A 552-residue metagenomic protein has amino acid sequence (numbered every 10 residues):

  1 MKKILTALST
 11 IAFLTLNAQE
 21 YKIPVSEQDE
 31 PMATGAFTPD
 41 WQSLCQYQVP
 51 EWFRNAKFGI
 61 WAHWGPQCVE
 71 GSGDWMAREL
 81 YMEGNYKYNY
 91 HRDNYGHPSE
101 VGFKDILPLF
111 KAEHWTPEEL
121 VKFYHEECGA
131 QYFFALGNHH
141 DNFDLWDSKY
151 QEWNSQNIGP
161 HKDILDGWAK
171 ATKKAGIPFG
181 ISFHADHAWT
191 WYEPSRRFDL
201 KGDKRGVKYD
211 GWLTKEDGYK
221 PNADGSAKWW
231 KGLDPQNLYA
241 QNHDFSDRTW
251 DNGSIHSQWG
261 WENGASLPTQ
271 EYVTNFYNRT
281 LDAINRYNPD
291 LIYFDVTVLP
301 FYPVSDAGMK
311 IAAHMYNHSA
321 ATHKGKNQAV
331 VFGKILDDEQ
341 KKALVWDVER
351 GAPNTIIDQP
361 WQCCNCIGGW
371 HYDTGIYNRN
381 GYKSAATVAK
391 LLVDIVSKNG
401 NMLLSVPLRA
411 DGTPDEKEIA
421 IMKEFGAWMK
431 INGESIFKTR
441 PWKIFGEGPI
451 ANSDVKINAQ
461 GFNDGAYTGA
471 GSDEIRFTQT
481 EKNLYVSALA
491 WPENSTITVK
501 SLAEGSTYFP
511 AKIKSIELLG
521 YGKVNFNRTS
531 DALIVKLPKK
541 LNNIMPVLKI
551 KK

Functional and structural regions predicted by a protein language model:
M1-E20: Bacterial Sec-dependent N-terminal signal peptides
Q19-K552: Mature catalytic domains of secreted/periplasmic carbohydrate-active enzymes
